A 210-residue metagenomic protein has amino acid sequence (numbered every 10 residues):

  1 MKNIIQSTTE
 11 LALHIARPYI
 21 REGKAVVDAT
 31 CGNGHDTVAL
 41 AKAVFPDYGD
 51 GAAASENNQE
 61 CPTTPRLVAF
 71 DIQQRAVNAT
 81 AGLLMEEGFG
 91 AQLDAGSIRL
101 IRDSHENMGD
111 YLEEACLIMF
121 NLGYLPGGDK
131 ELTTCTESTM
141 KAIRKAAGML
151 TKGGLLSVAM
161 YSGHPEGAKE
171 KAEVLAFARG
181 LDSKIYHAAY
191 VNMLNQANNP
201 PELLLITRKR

Functional and structural regions predicted by a protein language model:
M1-A25: S-adenosyl-L-methionine
N33-Y48: Conserved SAM-binding loop of SAM-dependent methyltransferases across substrates and taxa, primarily the Class I
R66-D71: Conserved SAM-binding motif I beta-strand of class I
R75-E113: S-adenosyl-L-methionine
M119-A142: Mobile active-site "lid"/loop adjacent to the S-adenosyl-L-methionine
M140-K152: A short glycine-rich, Lys/Arg-flanked "PGG" loop and its adjoining helix->strand segment in the class I
G153-M160: Conserved beta-strand signature within the Rossmann-like core of class I S-adenosyl-L-methionine
H164-R210: Class I S-adenosyl-L-methionine
